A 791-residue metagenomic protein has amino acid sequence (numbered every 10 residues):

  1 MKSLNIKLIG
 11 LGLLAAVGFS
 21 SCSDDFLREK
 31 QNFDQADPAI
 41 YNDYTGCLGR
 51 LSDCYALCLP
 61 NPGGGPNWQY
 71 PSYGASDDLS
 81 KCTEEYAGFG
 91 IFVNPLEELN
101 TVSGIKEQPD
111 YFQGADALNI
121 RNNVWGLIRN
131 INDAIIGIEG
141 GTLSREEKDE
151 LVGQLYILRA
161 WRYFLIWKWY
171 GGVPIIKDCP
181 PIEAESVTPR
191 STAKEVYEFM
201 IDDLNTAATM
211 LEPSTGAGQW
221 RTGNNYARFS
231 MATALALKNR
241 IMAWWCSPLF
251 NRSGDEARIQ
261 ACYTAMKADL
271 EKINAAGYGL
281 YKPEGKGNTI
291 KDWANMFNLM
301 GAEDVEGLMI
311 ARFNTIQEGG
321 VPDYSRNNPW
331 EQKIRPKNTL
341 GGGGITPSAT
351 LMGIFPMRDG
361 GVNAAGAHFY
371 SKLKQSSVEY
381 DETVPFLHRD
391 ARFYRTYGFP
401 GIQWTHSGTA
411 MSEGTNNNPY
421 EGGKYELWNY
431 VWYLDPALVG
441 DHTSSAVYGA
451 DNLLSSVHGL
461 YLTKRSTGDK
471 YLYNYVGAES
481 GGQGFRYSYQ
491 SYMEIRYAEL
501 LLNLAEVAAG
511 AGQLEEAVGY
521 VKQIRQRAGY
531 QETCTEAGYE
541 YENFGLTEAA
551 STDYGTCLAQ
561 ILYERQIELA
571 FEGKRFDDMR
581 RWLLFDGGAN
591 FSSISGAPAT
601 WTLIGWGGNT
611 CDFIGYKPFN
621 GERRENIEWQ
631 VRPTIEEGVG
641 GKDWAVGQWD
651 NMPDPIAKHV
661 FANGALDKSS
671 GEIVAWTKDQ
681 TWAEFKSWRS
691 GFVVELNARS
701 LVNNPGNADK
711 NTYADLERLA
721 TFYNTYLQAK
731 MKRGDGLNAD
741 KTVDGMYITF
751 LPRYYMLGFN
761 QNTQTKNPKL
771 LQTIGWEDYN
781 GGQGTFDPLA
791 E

Functional and structural regions predicted by a protein language model:
S3, A16-N42, M200, N239 (+3 more regions): Bacterial Sec-dependent N-terminal signal peptides
C22-S23, V124-W125, F199-I201, N225 (+4 more regions): Long, intrinsically disordered, low-complexity segments
S23-N94, N205, A232, R240-H442 (+5 more regions): An aromatic- and glycine-enriched ligand-binding surface/loop that stacks and positions planar moieties
D43-S52, A56-N67, G90-Y170, E185-E198 (+5 more regions): Conserved, well-structured interaction surfaces
W167-K168, G172-P174, T215, W244-S253 (+1 more regions): Short coil/turn linking the two alpha-helices of tandem helical-hairpin repeats
T383-I524: C-terminal substrate/ligand-recognition segments
